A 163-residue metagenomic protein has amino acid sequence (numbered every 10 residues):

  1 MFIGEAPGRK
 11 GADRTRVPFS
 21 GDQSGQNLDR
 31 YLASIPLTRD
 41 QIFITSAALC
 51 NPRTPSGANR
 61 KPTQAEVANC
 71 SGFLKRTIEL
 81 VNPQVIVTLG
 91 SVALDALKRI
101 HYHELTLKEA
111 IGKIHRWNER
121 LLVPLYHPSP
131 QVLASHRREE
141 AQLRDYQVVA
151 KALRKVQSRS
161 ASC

Functional and structural regions predicted by a protein language model:
M1-E109, I114-R159: A polyanion-binding, active-site-adjacent surface
A161-C163: Intrinsically disordered, low-complexity and often Lys/Arg-enriched segments
